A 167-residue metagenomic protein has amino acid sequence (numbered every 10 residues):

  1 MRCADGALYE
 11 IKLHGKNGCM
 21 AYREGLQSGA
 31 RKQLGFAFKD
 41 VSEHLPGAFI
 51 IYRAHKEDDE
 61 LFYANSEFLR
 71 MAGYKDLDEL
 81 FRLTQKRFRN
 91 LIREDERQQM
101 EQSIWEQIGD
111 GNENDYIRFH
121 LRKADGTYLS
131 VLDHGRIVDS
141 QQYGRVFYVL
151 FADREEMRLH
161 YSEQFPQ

Functional and structural regions predicted by a protein language model:
R2-H14, M20-Q33: Cyclic nucleotide signaling catalytic output domains
A7, G18, G47-Y52, R118: Sensory-domain cores of signal-transduction modules, predominantly PAS/LOV
L13-H14, D133-Y161: Short loop/turn elements at sensory-signaling interfaces that couple input to output
G25-L26, D95, D153-R158: PAS/PAC or PAS-like capping segment
K32-K56, L159-Q167: PAS/LOV and related PAS-like sensory modules
D58-F62, Y128: Conserved hydrophobic beta-strand signature of PAS-family and PAS-like sensory domains
F62, L69-N90, R97-Q98, Q102: PAS and related sensory helical modules
D95, Q99, G109-R136, Q142-V146: Per-ARNT-Sim (PAS) sensory domains and their PAS-associated C-terminal
